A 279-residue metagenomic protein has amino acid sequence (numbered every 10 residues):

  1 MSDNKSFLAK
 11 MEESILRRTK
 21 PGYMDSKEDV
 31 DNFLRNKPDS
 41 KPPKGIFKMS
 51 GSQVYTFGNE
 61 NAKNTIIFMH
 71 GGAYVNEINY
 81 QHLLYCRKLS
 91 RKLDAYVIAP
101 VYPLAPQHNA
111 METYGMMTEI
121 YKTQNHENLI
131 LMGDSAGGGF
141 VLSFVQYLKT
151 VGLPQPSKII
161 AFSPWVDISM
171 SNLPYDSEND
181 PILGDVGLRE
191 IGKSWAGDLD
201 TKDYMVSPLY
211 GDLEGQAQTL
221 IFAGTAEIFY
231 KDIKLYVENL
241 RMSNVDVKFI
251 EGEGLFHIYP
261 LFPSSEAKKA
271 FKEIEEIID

Functional and structural regions predicted by a protein language model:
M1-G58: A glycine/proline-hinged amphipathic helix-loop "lid/cap" segment that gates access to hydrophobic ligand pockets
M49-Y55, N61-D279: Alpha/beta-hydrolase superfamily serine-hydrolase fold, recognizing
